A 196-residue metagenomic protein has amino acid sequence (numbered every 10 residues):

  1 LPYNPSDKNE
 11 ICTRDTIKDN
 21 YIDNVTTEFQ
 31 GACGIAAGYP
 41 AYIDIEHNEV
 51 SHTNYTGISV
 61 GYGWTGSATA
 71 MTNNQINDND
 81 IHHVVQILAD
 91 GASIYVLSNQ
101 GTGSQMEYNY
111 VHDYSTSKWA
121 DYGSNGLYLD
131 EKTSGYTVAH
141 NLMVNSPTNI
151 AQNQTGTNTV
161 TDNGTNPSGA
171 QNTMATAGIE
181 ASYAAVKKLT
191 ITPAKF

Functional and structural regions predicted by a protein language model:
L1-K8, E28-A37, N54-G66, L88-S98 (+1 more regions): Extracellular beta-strand/beta-solenoid scaffold signature
L1-Y3, D7-T26, A41-Y55, A68-V85 (+3 more regions): Right-handed parallel beta-helix
K8, K18, K118, K132 (+2 more regions): Context-gated lysine
C33-A36, S59, G63, G103-Q105 (+6 more regions): Compositionally biased, intrinsically disordered low-complexity regions
V60, T116-K118, P147-I150: Noncatalytic linker/hinge segments flanking ATPase motor cores
Y62, E131, Q152-Q154: A cross-domain feature marking catalytic cores of carbohydrate-active enzymes and several ubiquitous metabolic/repair
S104, N145-S146, I150-F196: Acidic, glycine- and Ser/Thr-rich low-complexity intrinsically disordered tracts in extracellular/secreted proteins
